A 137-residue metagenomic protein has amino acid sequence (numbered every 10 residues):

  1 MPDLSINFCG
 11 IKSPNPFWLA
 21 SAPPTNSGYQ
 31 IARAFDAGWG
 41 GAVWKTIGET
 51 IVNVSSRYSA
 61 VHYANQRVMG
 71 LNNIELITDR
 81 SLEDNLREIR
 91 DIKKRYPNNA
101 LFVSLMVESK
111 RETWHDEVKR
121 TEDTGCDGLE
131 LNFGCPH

Functional and structural regions predicted by a protein language model:
D3-C9, S13, W18-P23, G28-H137: Active-site entrance/lid segments in N-terminal catalytic domains of soluble metabolic enzymes
